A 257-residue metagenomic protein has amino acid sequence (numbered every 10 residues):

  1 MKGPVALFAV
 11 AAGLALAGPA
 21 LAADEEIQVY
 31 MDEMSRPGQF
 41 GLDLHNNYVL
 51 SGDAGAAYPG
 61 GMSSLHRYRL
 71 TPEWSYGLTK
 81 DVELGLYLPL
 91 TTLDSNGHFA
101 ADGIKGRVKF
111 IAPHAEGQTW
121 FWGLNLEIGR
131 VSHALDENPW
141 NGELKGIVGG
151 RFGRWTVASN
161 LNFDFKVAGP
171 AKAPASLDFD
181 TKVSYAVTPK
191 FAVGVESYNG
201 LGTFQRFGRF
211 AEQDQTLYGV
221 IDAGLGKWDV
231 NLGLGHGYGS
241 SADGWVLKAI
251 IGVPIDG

Functional and structural regions predicted by a protein language model:
M1-F8: Bacterial N-terminal signal peptides that target proteins for export
A17-P19: N-terminal signal peptide c-region/cleavage motif recognized by signal peptidases
A22-G257: Transmembrane beta-barrel domains of Gram-negative outer membranes and organellar outer membranes
